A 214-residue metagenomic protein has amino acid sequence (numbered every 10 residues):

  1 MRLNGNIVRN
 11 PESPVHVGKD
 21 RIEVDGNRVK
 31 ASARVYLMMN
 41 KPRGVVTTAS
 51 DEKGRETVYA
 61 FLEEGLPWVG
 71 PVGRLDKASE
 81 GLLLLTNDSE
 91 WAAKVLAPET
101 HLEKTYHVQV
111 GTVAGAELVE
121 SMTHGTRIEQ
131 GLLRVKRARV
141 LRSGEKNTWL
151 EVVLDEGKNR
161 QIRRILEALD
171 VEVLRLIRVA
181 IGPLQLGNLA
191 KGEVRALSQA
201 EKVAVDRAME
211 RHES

Functional and structural regions predicted by a protein language model:
M1-S214: Basic, flexible Lys/Arg- and Gly-enriched helix-loop patches that mediate nucleic-acid binding at interfaces with rRNA
